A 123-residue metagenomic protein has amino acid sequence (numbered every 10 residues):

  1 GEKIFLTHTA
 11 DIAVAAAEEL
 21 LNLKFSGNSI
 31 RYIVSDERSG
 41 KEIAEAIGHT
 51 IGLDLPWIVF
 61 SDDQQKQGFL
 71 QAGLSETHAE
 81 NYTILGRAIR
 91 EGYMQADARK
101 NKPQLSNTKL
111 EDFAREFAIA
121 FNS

Functional and structural regions predicted by a protein language model:
G1-T7, F25, Y32: A conserved pocket-lining segment of Rossmann-fold NAD(P)-dependent short-chain dehydrogenase/reductase
T7, R38, L105-T108: Residue-level signal for the nucleotide or nucleotide-sugar donor/cofactor binding architecture
I12, I43, L110-F113: Non-catalytic, hydrophobic alpha-helical segments
A16, L20, I47, L85 (+1 more regions): Hydrophobic "lid"/C-terminal helical patch of Rossmann-like NAD(P)-dependent dehydrogenase/epimerase domains
E19-S29, S123: Glycine/proline-rich active-site loop of Rossmann-fold NAD(P)-dependent oxidoreductases
R31, A46-E91: Terminal hydrophobic/aromatic helix or amphipathic segment near a protein terminus
A88-N101: Short helix/strand-capping connector loops at secondary-structure junctions
K100-S123: Amphipathic terminal alpha-helices
